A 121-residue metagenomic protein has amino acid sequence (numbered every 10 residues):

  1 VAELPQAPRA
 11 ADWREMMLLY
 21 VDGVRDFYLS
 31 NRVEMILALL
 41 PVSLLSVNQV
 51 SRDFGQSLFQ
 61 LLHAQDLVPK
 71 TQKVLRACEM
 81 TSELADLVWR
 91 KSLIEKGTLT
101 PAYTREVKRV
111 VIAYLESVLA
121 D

Functional and structural regions predicted by a protein language model:
V1-M16: Amphipathic alpha-helical linker/stalk segments
L4, P41-V42: C-terminal catalytic region of ATP-dependent kinase domains
R14-V33, V42-L67, L75-E79, R105 (+1 more regions): Amphipathic alpha-helical packing segments from all-alpha helical-bundle domains
F27-S30, E34, Q60-A64, S82-T100 (+1 more regions): Amphipathic C-terminal alpha-helical segment
V68-R76, E95-L99: Short acidic, glycine/proline-enriched loop segments that cap or flank alpha-helices
